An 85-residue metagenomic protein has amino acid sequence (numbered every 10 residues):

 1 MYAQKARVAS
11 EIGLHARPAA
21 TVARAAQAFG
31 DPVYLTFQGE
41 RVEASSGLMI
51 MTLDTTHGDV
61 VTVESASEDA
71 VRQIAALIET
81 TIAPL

Functional and structural regions predicted by a protein language model:
M1-S10: Short amphipathic
V8, V22, V33, V42 (+2 more regions): Extended aliphatic helical segments
L14-P32, R41-T56: Amphipathic alpha-helical interaction surfaces in cytosolic regulatory modules
M51-L85: C-terminal structural segments of small proteins and small subunits
